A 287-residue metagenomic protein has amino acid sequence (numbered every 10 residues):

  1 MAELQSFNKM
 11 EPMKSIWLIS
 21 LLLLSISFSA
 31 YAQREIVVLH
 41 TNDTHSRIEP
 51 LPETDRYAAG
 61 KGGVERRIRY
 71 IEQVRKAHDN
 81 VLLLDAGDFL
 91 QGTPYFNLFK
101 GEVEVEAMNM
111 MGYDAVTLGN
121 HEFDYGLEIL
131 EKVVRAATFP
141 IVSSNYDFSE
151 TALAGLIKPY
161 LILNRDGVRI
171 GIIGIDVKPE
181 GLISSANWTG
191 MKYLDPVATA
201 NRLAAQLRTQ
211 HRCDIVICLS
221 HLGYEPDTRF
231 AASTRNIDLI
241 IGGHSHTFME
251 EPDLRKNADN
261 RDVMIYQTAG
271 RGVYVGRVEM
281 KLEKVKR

Functional and structural regions predicted by a protein language model:
A2, N8-W17: Positively charged n-region of N-terminal signal peptides that target proteins for export
I19-S20, A30: Cleavable N-terminal signal peptides
S25-S29: N-terminal signal peptide c-region/cleavage motif recognized by signal peptidases
Y31-R287: Acidic, metal/ion-coordinating pockets
